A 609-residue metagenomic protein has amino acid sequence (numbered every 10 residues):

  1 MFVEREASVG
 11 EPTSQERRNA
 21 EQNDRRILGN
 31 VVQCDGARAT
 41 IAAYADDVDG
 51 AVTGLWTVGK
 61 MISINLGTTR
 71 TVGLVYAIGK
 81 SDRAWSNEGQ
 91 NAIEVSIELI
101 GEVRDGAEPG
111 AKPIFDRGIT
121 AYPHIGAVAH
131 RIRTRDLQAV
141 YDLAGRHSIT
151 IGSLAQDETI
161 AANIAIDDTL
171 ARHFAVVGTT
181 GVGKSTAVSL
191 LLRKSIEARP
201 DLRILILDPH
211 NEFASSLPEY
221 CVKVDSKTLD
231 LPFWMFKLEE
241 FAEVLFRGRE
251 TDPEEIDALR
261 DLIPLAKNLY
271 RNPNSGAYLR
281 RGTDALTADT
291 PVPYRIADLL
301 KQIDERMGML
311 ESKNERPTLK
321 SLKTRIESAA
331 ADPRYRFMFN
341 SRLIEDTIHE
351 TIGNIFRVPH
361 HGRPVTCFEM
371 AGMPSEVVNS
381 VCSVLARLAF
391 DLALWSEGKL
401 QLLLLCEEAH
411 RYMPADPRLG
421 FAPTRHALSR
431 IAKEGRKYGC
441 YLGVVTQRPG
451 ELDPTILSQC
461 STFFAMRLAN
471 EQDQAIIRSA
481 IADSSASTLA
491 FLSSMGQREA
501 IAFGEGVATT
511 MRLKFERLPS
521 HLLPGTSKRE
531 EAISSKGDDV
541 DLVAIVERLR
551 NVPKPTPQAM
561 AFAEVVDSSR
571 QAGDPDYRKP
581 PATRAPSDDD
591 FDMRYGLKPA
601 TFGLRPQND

Functional and structural regions predicted by a protein language model:
F2-V177, E397-L400, A415: Basic- and hydrophobic-enriched, low-structure N-terminal and domain-boundary segments that flank ATP-binding catalytic
R146-L231, A502, I533-S535, V543: Glycine-rich phosphate-binding loop of nucleotide-binding enzymes
F174, F368, G443: Conserved beta-strand position immediately N-terminal to the Walker
K194-A198, G248, L388-L394, T424-L442 (+2 more regions): Substrate-engagement module of ASCE P-loop NTPases
N211-S215, C221-V222, F233-R430: P-loop NTPase motor domains
R247, S429-E434, Y438-K514: Conserved ATP-driven motor cores of ASCE-family P-loop NTPases powering translocation/secretion/packaging/pilus
I256-Y278, A490-H521: Conserved AAA+ ATPase small/helical "lid" subdomain
Q497-D609: Conserved P-loop NTPase motor module
